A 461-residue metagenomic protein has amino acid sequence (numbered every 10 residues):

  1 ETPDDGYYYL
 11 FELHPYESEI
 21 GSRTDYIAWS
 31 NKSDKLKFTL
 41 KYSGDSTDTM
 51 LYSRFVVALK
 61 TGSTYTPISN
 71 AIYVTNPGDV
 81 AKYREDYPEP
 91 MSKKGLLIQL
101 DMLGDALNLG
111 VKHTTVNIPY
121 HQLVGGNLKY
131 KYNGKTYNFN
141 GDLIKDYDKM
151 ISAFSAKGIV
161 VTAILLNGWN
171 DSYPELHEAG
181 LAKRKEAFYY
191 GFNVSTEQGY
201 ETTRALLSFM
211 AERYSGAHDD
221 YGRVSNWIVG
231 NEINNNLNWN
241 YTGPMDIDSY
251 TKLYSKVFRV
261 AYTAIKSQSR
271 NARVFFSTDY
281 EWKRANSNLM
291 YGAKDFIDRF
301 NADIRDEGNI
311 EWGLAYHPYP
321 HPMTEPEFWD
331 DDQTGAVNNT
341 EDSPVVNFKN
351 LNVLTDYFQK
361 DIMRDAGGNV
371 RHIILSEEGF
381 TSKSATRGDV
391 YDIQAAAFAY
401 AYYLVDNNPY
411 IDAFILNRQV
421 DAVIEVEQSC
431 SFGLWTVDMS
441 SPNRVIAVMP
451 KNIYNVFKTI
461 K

Functional and structural regions predicted by a protein language model:
E1-Y83: Beta-strand-enriched, solvent-exposed domains that form extended recognition/catalytic surfaces
P3-Y7, H372, I453-K461: Conserved catalytic region of serine esterases and O-acyltransferases that act on ester linkages in lipids
S43, Y52, G62-Y120: Boundary/entry segment of secreted carbohydrate-active catalytic domains
E89, T203-L206, E212, H218 (+2 more regions): Noncatalytic carbohydrate-binding groove/subsite architecture in carbohydrate-active enzymes
M91-G95, K112-T115, G158-T162, V224-I228 (+4 more regions): Structural preference for beta-strand elements that scaffold enzyme active sites
G95, K135-Y137, A179-Y189, V194 (+5 more regions): Aromatic-rich peripheral "rim/lid" segments of glycoside hydrolase catalytic domains that contact and position glycan
L96-N108, T203-S215, M290-D303, D392-L404: Short, acidic/polar
L109-R284, H321-P322, D421-S429: Substrate-binding cleft and catalytic face of glycoside hydrolase catalytic domains, especially the flexible beta-alpha
